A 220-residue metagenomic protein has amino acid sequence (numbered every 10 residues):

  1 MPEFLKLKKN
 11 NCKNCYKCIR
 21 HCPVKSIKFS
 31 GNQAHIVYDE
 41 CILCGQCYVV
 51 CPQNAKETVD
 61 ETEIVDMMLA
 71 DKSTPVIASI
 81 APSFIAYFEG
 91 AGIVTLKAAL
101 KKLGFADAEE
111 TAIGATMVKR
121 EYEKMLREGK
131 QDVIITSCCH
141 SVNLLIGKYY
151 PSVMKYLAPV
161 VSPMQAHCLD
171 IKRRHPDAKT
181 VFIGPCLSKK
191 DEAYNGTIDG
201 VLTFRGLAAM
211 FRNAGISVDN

Functional and structural regions predicted by a protein language model:
M1-E3, S79: Generic N-terminal amphipathic, Lys/Arg-enriched alpha-helix
E3-K9, K13-Y38, I42, Q46-T62: Iron-sulfur cluster-binding cysteine motifs and their immediate structural context in ferredoxin-like electron-transfer
V59-N220: Iron-sulfur-associated redox domains of electron-transfer enzymes in respiratory and anaerobic energy metabolism
